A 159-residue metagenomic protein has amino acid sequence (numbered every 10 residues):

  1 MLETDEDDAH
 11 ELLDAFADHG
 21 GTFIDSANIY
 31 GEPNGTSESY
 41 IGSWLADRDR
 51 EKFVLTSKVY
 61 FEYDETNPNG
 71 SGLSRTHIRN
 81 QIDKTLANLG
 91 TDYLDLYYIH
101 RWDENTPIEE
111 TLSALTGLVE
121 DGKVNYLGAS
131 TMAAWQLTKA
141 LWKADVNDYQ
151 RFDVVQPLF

Functional and structural regions predicted by a protein language model:
M1-F53: N-terminal binding-site loop/beta-alpha segment at the start of enzyme catalytic domains that lines or forms
D14, D64-F159: Glycine/proline-rich, positively charged, aromatic-decorated active-site loop/lid region on the catalytic face
D25, E38, K58, D95 (+1 more regions): Acidic active-site catalytic centers that drive phospho-/nucleotidyl reactions and related ester hydrolyses
A27-Y30, Y60, Y97, L158: Anionic group-transfer/hydrolysis microenvironments
Y40-W44, V54, K58, H77-K84 (+1 more regions): Generic beta-strand or strand-like secondary-structure segments
L45-A46, Y60, W142-D145: A generic structural signal for secondary-structure junctions that act as hinges or helix/strand caps at the edges
E51-D64, V155-P157: A short, structured active-site edge motif that brings together acidic residues
